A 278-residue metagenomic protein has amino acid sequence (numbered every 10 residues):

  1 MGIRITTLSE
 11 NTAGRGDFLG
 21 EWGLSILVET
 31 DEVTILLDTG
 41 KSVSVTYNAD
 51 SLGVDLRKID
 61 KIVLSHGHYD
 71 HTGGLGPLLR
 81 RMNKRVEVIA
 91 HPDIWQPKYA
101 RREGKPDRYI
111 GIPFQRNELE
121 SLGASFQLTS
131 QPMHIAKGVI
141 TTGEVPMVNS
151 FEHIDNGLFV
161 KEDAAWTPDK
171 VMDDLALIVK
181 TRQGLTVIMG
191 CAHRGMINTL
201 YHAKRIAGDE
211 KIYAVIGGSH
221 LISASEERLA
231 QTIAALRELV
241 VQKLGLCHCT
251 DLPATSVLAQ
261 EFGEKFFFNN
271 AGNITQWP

Functional and structural regions predicted by a protein language model:
M1-G16, G157-P168, G217-L221: Glycine-rich phosphate-binding "P-loop"
I3-L52, K170, D174-M189: Conserved beta-strand hairpin/beta-sheet module of binuclear metal-dependent hydrolase folds, prominently
T6, I89, S125-T129, I140 (+1 more regions): General small-molecule cofactor/ligand-binding pocket signal
F18-L19, V33-K61, P77, R102 (+2 more regions): Pre-active-site segment of Zn-dependent metallo-hydrolases
S44-W95, A207-A214: Active-site metal-binding motif and surrounding structural segment of the metallo-beta-lactamase
H68, E87, A165-V187, C191-A271: Cap/insert and terminal regions of metallo-dependent hydrolase folds
I94-L122: Active-site neighborhood of divalent metal-dependent phosphoester bond hydrolases
G104, R108-Y109, P113, Q131-Q183: Active-site-proximal loop/helix segment associated with metal-binding centers of metalloenzymes
